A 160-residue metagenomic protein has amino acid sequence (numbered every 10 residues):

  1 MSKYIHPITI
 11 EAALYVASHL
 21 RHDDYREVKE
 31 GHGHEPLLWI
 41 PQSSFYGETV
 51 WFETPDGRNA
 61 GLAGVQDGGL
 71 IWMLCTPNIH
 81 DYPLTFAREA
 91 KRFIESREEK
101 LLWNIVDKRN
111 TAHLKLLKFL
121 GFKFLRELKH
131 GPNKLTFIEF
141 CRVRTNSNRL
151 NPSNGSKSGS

Functional and structural regions predicted by a protein language model:
M1-H34: Short amphipathic alpha-helix that is part of the acyltransferase structural core
M1-L14, V143-S160: Conserved N-terminal entry element of GNAT/NAT acetyltransferase domains
W39-F52, A60-G61, E98, L135: A short helix-loop-beta-strand connector motif used in the catalytic cores of GNAT acetyltransferases and, in some
W51, P55-W72: Conserved beta-strand in the GNAT
G61, R126-K129: A structural microfeature
W72-R88: A short, internal acetyl-CoA/4′-phosphopantetheine-binding micro-motif in the GNAT/acyltransferase core
R88-L102, L120: Conserved acyl-CoA
W103-K118, K129-P132: Conserved beta-strand-loop-alpha-helix junction that forms the acyl-donor binding cleft
